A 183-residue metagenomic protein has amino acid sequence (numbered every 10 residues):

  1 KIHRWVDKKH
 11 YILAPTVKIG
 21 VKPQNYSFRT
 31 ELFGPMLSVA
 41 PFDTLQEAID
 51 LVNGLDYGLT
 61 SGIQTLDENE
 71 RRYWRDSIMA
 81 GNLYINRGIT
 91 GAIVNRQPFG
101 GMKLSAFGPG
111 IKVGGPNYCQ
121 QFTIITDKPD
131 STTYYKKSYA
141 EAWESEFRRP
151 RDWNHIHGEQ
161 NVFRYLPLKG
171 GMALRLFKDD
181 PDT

Functional and structural regions predicted by a protein language model:
K1-H3: TM-adjacent membrane-interface loops and short helices in multi-pass inner/ER membrane proteins
W5-T183: Conserved C-terminal structural/oligomerization subdomain of aldehyde/semialdehyde dehydrogenase
